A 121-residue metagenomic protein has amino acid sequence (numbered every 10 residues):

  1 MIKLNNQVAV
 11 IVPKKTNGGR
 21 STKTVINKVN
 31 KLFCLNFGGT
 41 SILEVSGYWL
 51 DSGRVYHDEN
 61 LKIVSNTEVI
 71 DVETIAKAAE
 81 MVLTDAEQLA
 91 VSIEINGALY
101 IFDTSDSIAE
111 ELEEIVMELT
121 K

Functional and structural regions predicted by a protein language model:
M1-K121: Positively charged, small/polar-rich N-terminal and surface patches that mediate targeting and assembly and bind
